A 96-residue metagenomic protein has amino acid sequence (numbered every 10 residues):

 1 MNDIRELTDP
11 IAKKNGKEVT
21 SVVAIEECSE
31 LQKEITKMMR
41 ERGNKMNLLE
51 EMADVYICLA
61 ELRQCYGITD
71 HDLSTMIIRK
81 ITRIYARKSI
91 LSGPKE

Functional and structural regions predicted by a protein language model:
M1-M52, Y56-E96: Flexible "arm" and connector segments at domain edges
